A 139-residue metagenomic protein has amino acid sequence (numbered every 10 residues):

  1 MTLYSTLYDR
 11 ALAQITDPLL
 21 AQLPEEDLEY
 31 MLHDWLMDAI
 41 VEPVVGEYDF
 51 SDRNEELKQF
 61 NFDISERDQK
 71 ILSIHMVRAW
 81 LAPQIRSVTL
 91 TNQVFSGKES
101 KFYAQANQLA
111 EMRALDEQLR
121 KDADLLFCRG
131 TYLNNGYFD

Functional and structural regions predicted by a protein language model:
M1-D63, L125-D139: Conserved short "hinge" loops at termini or chain/domain junctions
T16, P43, V88, Y103 (+2 more regions): Amphipathic alpha-helical interaction segments
Y30-S100, A106: Divalent metal-cofactor coordination and adjacent catalytic microenvironments
E99-T131: Amphipathic alpha-helical binding modules
